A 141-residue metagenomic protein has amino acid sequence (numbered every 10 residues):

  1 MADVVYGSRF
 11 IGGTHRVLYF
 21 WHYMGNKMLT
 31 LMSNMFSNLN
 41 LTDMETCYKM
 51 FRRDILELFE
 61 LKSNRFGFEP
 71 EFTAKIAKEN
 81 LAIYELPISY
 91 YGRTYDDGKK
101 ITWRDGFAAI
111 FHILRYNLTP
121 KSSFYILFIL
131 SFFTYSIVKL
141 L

Functional and structural regions predicted by a protein language model:
M1-F66, R93-R104, I110: Acceptor/aglycone-binding surface of glycosyltransferases and processive sugar-polymer synthases
N34-L39, L61-L141: Hydrophobic helical membrane-anchoring modules
